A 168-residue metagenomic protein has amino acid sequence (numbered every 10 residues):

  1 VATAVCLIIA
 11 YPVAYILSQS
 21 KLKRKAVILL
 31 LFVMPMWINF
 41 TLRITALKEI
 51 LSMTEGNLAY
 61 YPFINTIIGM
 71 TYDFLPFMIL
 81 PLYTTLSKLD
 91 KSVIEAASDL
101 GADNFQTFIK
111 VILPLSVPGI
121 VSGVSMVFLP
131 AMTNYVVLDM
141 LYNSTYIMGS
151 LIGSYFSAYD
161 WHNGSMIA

Functional and structural regions predicted by a protein language model:
V1-S87, L115-A131, M140, G164-A168: Membrane-water interface segments at the C-terminal ends of transmembrane alpha-helices in multi-pass inner-membrane
K21-R24, S87-S92, D103-N104, N143-Y146 (+1 more regions): Juxtamembrane helix-boundary/capping and inter-helix hinge elements in multi-pass membrane proteins
F77-L80, K91, K110, G123 (+2 more regions): Short alpha-helical elements of helix-turn-helix
I79, N104-F105: The DNA-contacting recognition helix of HTH DNA-binding domains and analogous helical DNA-recognition elements
Y83-S98, Q106-K110, S165-A168: C-terminal transmembrane helix and the adjacent membrane-cytosol boundary/short C-terminal tail of inner/organellar
L100-G101, P114: Glycine/proline-centered hinge or cleavage motifs at structural transition points of membrane proteins
Y135-A168: Interhelical loop and adjacent transmembrane-helix boundary motif in polytopic membrane transport permeases
